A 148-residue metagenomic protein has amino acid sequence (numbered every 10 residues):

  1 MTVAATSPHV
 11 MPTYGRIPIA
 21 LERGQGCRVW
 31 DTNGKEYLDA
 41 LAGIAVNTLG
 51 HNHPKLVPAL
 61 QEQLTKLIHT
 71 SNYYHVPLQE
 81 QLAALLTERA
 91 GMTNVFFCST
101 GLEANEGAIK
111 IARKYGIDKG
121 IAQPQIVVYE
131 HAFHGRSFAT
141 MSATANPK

Functional and structural regions predicted by a protein language model:
M1-N94: N-terminal glycine-rich, Lys/His-bearing helix-loop that initiates the first secondary-structure elements of many
A83-K148: PLP-dependent aspartate aminotransferase-fold enzymes
